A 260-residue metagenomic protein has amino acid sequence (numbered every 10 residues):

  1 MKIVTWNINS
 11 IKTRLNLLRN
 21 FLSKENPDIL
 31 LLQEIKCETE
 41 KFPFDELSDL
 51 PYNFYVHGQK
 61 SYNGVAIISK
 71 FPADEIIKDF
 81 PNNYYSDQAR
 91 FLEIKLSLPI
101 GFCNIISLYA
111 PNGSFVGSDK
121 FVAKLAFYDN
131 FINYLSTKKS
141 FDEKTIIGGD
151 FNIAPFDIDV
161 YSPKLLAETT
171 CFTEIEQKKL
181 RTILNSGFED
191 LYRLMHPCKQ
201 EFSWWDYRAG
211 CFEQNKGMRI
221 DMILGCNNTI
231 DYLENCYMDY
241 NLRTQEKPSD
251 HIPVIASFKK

Functional and structural regions predicted by a protein language model:
M1-S10, F102-G117, G148, H251: Active-site-proximal beta-strand elements of phosphoester/diester hydrolases
M1-Y52, Y62-V65, P155: N-terminal, active-site-proximal structural segment of metallo-dependent hydrolase catalytic domains
N9, K36, Y109-P111, N152-A154 (+1 more regions): Catalytic metal-binding/acid-base residues of hydrolase active sites
I35-F115: Structured beta-strand-rich core segments of catalytic domains in phosphoester-bond hydrolases
L50, F127-I220: Metal-dependent phosphoesterases centered on the DNase I-like endonuclease/exonuclease/phosphatase
S61-I76, K199, G210-Y232, F258-K259: Conserved beta strand-loop-helix elements of the APE1-like EEP
P81-N82, A110-Y128, K164-T169: Surface-exposed cleft-lining segments at the edges of enzyme active sites
Y237-K260: Surface polyanion/phosphate-binding segment centered on an Asp-His-Pro turn
